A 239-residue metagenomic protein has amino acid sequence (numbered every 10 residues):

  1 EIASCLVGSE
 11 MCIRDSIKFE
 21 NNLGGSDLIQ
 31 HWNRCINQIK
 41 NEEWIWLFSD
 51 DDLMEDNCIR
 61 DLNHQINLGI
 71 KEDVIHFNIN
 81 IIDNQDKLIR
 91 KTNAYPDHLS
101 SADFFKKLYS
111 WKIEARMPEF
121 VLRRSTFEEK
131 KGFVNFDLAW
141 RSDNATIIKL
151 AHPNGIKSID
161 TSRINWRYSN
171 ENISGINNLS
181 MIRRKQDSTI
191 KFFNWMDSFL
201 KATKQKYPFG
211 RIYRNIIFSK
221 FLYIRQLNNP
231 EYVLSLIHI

Functional and structural regions predicted by a protein language model:
E1-D15, I237-H238: Single conserved hydrophobic/aromatic residue that forms the stacking wall/gate of nucleotide- or nucleobase-binding
E1-I2, N22-K40: Glycine-rich, basic loop-to-helix element that forms the pyrophosphate-binding segment of sugar-nucleotide handling
N33, E42, E55-N67: Short alpha-helix within the catalytic core of nucleotide-sugar-dependent glycosyltransferases
E42-D51: Short beta-strand-to-loop acidic/aromatic patch adjacent to the donor-nucleotide binding site
D51-L53, I79: Acidic metal-phosphate-binding loop of nucleotide-sugar-dependent transferases
I59-R90: Conserved donor NDP-sugar-binding/catalytic core segment of glycosyltransferases
L68, N215-I237: Membrane-interface aromatic/basic loop that binds lipid-linked glycans or pyrophosphate carriers, typified by
F77, H98-S180: Conserved nucleotide-sugar donor-binding catalytic segment
